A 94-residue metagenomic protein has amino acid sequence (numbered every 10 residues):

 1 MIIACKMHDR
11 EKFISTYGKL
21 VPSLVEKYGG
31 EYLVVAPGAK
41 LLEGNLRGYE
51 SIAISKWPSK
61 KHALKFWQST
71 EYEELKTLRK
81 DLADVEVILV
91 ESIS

Functional and structural regions predicted by a protein language model:
M1-I54, P58-L64, S92-S94: Short S/T/G/P-rich N-terminal loop/turn motif that feeds into the first structured element of a domain
A63-F66, T70-D84: C-terminal structural segments of small proteins and small subunits
K80-S94: C-terminal end-helix/capping segment
